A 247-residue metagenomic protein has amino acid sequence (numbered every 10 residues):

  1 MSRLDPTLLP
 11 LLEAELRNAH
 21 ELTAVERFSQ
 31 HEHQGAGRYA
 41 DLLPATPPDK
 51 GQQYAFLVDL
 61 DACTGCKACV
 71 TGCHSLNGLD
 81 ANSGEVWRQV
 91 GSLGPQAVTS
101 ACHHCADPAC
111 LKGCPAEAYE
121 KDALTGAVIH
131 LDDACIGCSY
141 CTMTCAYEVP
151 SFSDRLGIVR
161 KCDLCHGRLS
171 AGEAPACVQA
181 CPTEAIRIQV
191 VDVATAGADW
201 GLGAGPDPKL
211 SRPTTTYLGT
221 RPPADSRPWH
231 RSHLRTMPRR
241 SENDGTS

Functional and structural regions predicted by a protein language model:
M1-S247: Non-ligating segments of multi-cofactor redox enzymes
